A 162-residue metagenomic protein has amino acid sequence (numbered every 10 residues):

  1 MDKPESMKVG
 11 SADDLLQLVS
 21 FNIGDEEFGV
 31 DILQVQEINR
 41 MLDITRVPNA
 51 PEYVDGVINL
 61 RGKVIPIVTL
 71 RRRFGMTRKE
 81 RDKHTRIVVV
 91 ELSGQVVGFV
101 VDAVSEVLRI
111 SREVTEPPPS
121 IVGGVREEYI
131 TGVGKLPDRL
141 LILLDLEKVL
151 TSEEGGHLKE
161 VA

Functional and structural regions predicted by a protein language model:
M1-A162: An acidic, low-aromatic, low-complexity terminal/linker signal
